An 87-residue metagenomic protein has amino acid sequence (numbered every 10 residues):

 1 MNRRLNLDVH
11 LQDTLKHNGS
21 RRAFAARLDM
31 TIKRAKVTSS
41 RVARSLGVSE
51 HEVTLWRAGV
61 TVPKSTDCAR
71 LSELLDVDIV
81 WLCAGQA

Functional and structural regions predicted by a protein language model:
N2-V37: A short, Lys/Arg-rich alpha-helix, primarily the initiator
S39, E50, C68: Helix-turn-helix DNA-binding elements, focusing on the entry/boundary residues of the two helices that contact DNA
R41, E52, W81: Residues in the helix-turn-helix
R41-A43, L71: Short alpha-helical "recognition helix" segments of helix-turn-helix
G47-P63, Q86: Recognition helix of helix-turn-helix/homeodomain-like DNA-binding domains that insert into the DNA major groove
V60-E73: Short, basic-rich loop-to-helix N-cap that marks the start of a DNA-contacting helix
D76-A87: Short C-terminal boundary/hinge segments that cap the last helix of small helical domains
